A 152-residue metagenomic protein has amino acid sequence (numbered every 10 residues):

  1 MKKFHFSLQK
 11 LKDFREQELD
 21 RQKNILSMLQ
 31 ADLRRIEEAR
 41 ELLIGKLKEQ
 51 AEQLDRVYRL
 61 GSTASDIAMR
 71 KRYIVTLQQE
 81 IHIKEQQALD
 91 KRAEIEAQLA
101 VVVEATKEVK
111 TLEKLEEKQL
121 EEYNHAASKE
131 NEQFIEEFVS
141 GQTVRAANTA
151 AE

Functional and structural regions predicted by a protein language model:
M1-E152: Charge-rich amphipathic alpha-helical interaction elements
